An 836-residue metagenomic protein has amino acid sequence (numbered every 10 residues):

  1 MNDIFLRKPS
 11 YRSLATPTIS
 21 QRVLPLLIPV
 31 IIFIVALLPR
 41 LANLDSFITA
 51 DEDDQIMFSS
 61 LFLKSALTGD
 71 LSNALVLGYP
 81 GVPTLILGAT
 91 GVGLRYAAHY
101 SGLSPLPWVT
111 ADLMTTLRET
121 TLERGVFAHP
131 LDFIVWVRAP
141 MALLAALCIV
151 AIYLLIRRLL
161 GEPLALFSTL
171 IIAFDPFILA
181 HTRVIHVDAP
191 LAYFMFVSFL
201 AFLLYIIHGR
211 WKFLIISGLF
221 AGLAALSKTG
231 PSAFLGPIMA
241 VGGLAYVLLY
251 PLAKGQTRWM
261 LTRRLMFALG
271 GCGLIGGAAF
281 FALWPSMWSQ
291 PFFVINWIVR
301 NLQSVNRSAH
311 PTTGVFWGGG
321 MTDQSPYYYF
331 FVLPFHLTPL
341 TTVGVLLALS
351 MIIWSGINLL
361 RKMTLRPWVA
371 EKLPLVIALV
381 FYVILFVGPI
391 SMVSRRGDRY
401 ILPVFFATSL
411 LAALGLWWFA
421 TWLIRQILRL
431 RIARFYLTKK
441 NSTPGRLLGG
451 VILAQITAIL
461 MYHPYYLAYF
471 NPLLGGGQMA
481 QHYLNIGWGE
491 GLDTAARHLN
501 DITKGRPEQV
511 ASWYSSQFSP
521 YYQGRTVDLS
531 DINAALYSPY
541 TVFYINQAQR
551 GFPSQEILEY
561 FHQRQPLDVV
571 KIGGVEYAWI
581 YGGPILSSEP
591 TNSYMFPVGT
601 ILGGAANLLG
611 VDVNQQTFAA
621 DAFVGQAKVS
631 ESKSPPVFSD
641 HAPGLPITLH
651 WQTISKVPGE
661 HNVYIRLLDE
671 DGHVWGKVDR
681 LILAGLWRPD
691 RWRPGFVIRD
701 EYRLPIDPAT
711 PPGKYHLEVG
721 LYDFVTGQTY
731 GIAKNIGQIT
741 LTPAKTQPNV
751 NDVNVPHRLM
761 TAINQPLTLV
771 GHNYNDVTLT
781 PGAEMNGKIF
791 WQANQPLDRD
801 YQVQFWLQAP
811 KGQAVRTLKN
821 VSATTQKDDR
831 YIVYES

Functional and structural regions predicted by a protein language model:
N2-Y11, T16-I19, G476-S836: C-terminal luminal/periplasmic domains and tails of membrane-associated envelope-modifying transferases
I19-V23, R158, Y250-G270, A348-V380: Membrane-interface helix-loop-helix junctions at transmembrane boundaries of multi-pass membrane enzymes, predominantly
V30-F33, M239, G273-L274, I353 (+2 more regions): Signature aromatic-anchored transmembrane alpha helix within multi-pass, membrane-resident enzymes that catalyze glycan
I32-A36, S168-A173, A180, L200 (+2 more regions): Short helix- or helix-capping micro-motifs that position conserved polar/aromatic residues at function-defining sites
Q55-F58, K64-P140, F292-M321, H482: Interfacial juxtamembrane loops and adjacent helix segments that form the catalytic/substrate-binding surfaces
A139-L160, V197, A201, I357: Transmembrane-helix motifs of polytopic, lipid-linked glycan transferases
R157-L159, P163, S198-L214, A224 (+1 more regions): Membrane-interface transmembrane helices that cradle and orient dolichyl/undecaprenyl
F267-S304, V451-A468: Membrane-lumen/periplasm interface segments of specific transmembrane helices in polyprenyl phosphate-linked
